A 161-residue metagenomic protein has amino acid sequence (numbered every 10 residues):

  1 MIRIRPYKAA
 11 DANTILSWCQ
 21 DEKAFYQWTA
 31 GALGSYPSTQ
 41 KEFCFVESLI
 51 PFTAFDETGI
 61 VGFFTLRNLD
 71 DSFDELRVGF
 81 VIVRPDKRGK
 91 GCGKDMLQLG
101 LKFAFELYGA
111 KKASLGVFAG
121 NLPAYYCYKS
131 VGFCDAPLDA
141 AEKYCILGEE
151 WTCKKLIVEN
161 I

Functional and structural regions predicted by a protein language model:
M1-I2: Extreme N-terminal starter segment of soluble prokaryotic enzymes
P6-A12, S17-R88, L97, F103 (+2 more regions): Acetyl-CoA-dependent GNAT
W18-D21, C127, V131: Alpha-helical interaction/dimerization surfaces of two-component signaling modules
R67, S114-G116, A136: Solvent-exposed beta-strand sheet faces enriched in polar/charged residues
E75, K112-S114: Structural preference for beta-strand elements that scaffold enzyme active sites
F80, R84-Q98, F118-Y126, S130: Conserved glycine-rich acetyl-CoA-binding loop
K111, F118-Y125, V131, A141-I161: C-terminal "cap" of GNAT-fold acetyltransferases
